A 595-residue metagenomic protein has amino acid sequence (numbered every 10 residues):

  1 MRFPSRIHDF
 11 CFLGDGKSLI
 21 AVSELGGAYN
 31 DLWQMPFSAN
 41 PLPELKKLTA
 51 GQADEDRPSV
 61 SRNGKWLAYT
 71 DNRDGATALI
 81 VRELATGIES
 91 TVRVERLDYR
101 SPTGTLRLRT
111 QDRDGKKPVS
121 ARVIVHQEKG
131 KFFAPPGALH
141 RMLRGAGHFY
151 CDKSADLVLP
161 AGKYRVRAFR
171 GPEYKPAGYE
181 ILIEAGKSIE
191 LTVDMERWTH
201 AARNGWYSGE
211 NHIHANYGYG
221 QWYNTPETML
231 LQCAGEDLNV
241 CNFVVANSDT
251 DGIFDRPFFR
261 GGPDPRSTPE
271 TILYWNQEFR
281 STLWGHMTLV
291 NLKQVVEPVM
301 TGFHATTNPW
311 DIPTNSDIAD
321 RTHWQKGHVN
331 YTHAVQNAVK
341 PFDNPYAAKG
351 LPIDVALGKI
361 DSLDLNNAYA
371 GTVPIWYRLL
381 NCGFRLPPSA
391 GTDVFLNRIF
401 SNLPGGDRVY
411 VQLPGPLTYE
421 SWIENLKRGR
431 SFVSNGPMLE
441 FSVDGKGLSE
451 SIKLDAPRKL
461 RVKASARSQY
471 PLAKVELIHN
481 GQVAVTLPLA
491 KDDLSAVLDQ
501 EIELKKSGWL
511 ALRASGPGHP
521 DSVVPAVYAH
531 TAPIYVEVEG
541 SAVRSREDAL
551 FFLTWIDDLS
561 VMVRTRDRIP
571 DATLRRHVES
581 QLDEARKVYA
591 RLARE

Functional and structural regions predicted by a protein language model:
M1-H8, I20-F37, T49-D54, L67-T86 (+1 more regions): A flexible loop/linker signature enriched in serine peptidases of the S9 family
C11-L13, S59: Conserved beta-strand position repeated across blades of beta-propeller domains
D15-K17, N63-K65: Short coil/turn segments that connect the beta-strands within blades of beta-propeller domains
E55, G115-R144, R203-E270, D320 (+1 more regions): Conserved, compact domain cores that house catalytic/ligand-binding motifs in diverse enzymes and effector modules
E89-T105, D114: Beta-strand-rich domain onsets/edges
D112-F133, G137-H140, A146-S154, A168-E196 (+4 more regions): C-terminal functional module detector
P160-G162, K506: A glycine-anchored, Pro-Gly-centered beta-turn/N-cap motif
W206-P388, T392, R398-I399: Catalytic cores of extracellular degradative/oxidative enzymes
